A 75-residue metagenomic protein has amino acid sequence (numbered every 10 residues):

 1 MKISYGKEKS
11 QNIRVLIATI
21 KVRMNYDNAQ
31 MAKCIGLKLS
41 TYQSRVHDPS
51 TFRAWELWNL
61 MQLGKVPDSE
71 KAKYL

Functional and structural regions predicted by a protein language model:
M1-M24: A short, Lys/Arg-rich alpha-helix, primarily the initiator
R14, Q43-S44, A72: Key DNA-contacting residues within the recognition helix of helix-turn-helix
L16, D27, R53-E56: Residues that mark the N-terminal boundary/hinge immediately upstream of a DNA-recognition element
Q30-K33: Short alpha-helical "recognition helix" segments of helix-turn-helix
G36-T51: Recognition helix of helix-turn-helix/homeodomain-like DNA-binding domains that insert into the DNA major groove
A54-K71: DNA major-groove recognition helix of helix-turn-helix/homeodomain DNA-binding modules
